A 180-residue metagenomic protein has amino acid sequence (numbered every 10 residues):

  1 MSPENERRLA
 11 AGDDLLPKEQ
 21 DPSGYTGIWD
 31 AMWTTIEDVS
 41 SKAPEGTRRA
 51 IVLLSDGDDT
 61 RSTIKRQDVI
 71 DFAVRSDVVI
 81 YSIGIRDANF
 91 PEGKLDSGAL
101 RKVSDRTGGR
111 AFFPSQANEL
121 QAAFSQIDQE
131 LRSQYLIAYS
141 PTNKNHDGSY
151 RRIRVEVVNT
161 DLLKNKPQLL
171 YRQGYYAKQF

Functional and structural regions predicted by a protein language model:
M1-F180: Scaffold/interface architecture of coatomer-like assemblies
